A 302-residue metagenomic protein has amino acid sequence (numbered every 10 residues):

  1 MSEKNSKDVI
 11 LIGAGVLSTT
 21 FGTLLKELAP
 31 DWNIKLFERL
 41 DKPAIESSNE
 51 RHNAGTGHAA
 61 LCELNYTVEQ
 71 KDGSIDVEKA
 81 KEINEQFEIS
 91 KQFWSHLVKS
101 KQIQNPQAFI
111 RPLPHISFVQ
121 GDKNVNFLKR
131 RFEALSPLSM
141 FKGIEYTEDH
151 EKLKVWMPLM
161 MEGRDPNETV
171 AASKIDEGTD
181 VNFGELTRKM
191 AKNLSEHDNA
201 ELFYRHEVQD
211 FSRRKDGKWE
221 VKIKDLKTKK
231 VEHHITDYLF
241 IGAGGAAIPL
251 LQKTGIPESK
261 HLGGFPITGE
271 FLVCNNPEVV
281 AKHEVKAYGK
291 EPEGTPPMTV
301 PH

Functional and structural regions predicted by a protein language model:
K7-K35: N-terminal Rossmann-like FAD-binding beta1-loop-alpha1 element of flavoenzymes
L17, K42, A246: Conserved Rossmann-like nucleotide-cofactor binding loop
K26-E50: Glycine-rich FAD pyrophosphate-binding loop
G55-V155: Dinucleotide-binding Rossmann-like beta1-alpha1 core, especially the glycine-rich loop that anchors the ADP
A59-L61, P257-K286: Central beta-strand plus flanking loop segment that forms part of the substrate or channel wall within the catalytic
V170-Y238, A243: Helical element adjacent to the flavin cofactor pocket in flavoenzyme catalytic cores
I241-I256: Flavin (primarily FAD) binding-site architecture
A281-H302: FAD cofactor-binding and catalytic pocket of flavoenzymes
